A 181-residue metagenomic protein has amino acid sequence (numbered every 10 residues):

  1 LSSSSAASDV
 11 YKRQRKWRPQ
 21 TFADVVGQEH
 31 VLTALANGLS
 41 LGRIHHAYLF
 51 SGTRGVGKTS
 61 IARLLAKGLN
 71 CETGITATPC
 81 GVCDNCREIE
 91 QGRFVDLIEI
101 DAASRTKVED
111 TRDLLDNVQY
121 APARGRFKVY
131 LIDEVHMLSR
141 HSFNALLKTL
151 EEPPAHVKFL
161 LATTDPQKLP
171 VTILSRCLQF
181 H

Functional and structural regions predicted by a protein language model:
L1-A7, Y11: Single conserved hydrophobic/aromatic residue that forms the stacking wall/gate of nucleotide- or nucleobase-binding
A6-A7, G38, A47, A62 (+4 more regions): Small-residue (primarily alanine) positions within well-ordered alpha-helices, especially packing/interaction faces
K12-V56, L115-A123: Pre-Walker A (pre-P-loop) alpha-helix and adjacent loop at the N terminus of AAA/AAA+ ATPase modules, a conserved
R15, A23, Y48, G81-D84 (+4 more regions): Pre-signature/interface helix of ABC/ABC-like ATPase nucleotide-binding domains
V25, L35, F50, T59 (+7 more regions): Conserved RecA-like P-loop NTPase ATPase core
S40-L41, H45-G92: Walker A/P-loop
S51, E99-S104: A short hydrophobic beta-strand->loop->alpha-helix junction that borders the nucleotide-binding pocket of P-loop NTPases
A102-H181: Non-catalytic interfacial helical region
